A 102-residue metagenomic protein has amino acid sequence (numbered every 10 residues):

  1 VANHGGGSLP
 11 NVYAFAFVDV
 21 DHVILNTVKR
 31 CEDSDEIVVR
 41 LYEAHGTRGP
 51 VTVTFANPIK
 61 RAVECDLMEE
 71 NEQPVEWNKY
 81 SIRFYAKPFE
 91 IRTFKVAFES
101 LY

Functional and structural regions predicted by a protein language model:
V1-Y102: Terminal accessory/anchoring regions of large secretory-pathway or extracellular enzymes
